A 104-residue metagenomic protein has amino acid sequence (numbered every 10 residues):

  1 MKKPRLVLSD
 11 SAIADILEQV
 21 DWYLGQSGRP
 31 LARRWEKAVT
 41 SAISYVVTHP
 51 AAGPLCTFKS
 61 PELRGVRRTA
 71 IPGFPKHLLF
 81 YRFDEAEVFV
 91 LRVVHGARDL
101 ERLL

Functional and structural regions predicted by a protein language model:
M1-A42: Arg/Lys-rich, positively charged N-terminal/basic patches that mediate binding to nucleic acids
K2-K3, V7, P61, D99-L104: Short, charged, intrinsically disordered terminal tails
D15, A42-Y45, R68, F80: Residue-level recognition of specific faces of alpha-helices
D21-L24, A51, H95: A generic structural signal for secondary-structure junctions that act as hinges or helix/strand caps at the edges
A32, P54-F58, R102: Short, hydrophobic secondary-structure boundary micro-motifs
S44-P72: A short, surface-exposed loop/turn module that caps and links secondary-structure elements
I71-L104: Enriched for short, Lys/Arg-rich terminal
